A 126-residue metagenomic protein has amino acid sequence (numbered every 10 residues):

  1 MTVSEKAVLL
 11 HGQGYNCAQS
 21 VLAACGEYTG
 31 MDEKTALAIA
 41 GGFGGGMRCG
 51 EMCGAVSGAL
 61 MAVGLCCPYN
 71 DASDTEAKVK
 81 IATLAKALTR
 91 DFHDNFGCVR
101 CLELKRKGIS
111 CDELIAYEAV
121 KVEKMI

Functional and structural regions predicted by a protein language model:
M1-Y28: Active-site-proximal helix-loop elements at catalytic-domain edges
C17, C53, C101: Short cysteine clusters
V21-C25, G58-L65, E118, V122: Buried hydrophobic packing segments
L22-G41, H93-F96: Acidic-glycine-rich active-site phosphate/pyrophosphate-binding loop
Y28-A38, L65-L84: Phosphate-handling active-site elements
F43-A62: Glycine/serine-rich anion-binding loops at beta->alpha junctions that coordinate negatively charged ligand groups
G50, S73-D74, F92-H93: RNase III-family endoribonuclease catalytic core
A77-I126: C-terminal binding/interaction regions
